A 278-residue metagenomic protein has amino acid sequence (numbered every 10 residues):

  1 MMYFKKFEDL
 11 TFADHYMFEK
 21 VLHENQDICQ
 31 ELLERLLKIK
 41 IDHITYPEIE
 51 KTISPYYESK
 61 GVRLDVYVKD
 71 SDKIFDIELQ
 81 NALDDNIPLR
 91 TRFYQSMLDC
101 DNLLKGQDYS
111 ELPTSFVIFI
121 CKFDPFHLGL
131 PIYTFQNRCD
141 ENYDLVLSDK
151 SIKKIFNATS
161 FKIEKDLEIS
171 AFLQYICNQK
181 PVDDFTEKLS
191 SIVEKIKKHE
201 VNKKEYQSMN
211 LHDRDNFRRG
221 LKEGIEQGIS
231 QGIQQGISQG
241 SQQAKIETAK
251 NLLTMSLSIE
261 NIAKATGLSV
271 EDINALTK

Functional and structural regions predicted by a protein language model:
M1-K204: Conserved single-residue anchors adjacent to enzymatic active/cofactor-binding motifs
M1-K6, S71-Q80, D166-K278: Short, charged alpha-helical interaction segments and adjacent helix-coil junctions
